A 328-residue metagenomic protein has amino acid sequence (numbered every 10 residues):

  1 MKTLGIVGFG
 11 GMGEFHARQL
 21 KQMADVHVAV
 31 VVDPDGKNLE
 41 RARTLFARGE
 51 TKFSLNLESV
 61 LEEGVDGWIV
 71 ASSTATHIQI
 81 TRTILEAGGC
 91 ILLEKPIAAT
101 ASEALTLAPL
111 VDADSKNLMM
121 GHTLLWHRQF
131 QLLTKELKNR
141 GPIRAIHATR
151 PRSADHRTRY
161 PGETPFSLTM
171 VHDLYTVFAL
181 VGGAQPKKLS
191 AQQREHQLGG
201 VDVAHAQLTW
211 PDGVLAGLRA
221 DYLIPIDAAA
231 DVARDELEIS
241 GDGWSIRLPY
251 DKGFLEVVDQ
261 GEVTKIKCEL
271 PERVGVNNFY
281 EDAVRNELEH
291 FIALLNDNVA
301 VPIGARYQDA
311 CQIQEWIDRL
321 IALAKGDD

Functional and structural regions predicted by a protein language model:
M1-R48: N-terminal Rossmann-like dinucleotide-binding module
H16, F46-A108: Beta-loop-alpha module in the N-terminal Rossmann-like domain of NAD(P)-dependent dehydrogenases, especially those
V26, S59, G67-V70, K116 (+2 more regions): C-terminal helix-rich "cap/oligomerization" subdomain common to oxidoreductases
L93, L118-M120, L248: Hydrophobic residues in well-ordered beta-strands that form the structural core
A98-R157: A contiguous active-site-proximal alpha/beta segment in oxidoreductase catalytic domains
G121-R128, A154-P186, G200-D202: Mid-domain beta-loop-alpha active-site segment that forms a flexible, acidic cofactor/metal-binding surface
T123, R234-Q308, D328: C-terminal glycine/acidic-rich active-site capping loop/insertion
H172-F254, A283, L288-L295: Contiguous beta-strand/loop segments that form the cofactor/metal-binding neighborhood of enzyme cores
